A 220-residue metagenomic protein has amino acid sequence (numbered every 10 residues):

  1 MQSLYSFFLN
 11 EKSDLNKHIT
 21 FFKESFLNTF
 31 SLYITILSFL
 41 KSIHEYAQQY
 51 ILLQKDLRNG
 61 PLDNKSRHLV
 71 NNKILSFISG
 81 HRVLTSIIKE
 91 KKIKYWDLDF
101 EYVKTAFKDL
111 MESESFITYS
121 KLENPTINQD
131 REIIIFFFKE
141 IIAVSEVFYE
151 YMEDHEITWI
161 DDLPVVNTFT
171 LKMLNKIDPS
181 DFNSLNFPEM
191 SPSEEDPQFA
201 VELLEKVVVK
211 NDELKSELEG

Functional and structural regions predicted by a protein language model:
M1-G220: Class I Rossmann-like S-adenosyl-L-methionine
